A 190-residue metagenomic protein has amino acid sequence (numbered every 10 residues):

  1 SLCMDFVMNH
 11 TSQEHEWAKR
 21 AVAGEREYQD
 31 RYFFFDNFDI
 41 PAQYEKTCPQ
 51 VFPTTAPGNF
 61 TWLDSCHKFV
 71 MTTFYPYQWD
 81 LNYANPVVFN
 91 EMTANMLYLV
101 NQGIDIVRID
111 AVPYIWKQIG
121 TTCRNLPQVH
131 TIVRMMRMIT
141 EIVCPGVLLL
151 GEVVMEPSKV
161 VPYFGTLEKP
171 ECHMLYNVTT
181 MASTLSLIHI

Functional and structural regions predicted by a protein language model:
S1-T93, L97, N101, V112-A182: Acidic/aromatic-lined carbohydrate-recognition and catalytic surfaces of CAZymes acting on diverse glycans
G103-D105: Short loop/turn motifs at secondary-structure junctions
V107-I109: Hydrophobic residues within beta-strands of alpha/beta enzymes
I188-I190: Conserved small/polar residues in nucleotide/adenosyl-binding loops
